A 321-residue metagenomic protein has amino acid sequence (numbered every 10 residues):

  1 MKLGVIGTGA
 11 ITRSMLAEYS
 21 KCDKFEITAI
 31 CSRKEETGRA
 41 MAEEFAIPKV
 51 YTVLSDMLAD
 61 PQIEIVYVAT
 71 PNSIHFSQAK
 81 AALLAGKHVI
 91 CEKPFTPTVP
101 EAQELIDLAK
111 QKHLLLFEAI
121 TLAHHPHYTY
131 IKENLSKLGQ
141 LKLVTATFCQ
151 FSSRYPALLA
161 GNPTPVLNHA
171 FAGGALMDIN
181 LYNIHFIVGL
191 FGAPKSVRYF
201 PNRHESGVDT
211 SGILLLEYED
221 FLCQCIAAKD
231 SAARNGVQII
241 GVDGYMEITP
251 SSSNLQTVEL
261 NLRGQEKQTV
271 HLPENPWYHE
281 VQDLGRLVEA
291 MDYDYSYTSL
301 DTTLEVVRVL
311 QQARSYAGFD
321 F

Functional and structural regions predicted by a protein language model:
M1-F45, F319-D320: N-terminal Rossmann-like dinucleotide-binding module
M15, F45-L108: Beta-loop-alpha module in the N-terminal Rossmann-like domain of NAD(P)-dependent dehydrogenases, especially those
Y51, C91, L116-E118, I248: Hydrophobic residues in well-ordered beta-strands that form the structural core
I65-Y67, Q103, R286-F321: C-terminal helix-rich "cap/oligomerization" subdomain common to oxidoreductases
Q103-T121, Q140-L143: Rossmann-fold dehydrogenase core element
A123-K195: Predominantly a Rossmann-like dinucleotide-binding segment in NAD(P)-dependent oxidoreductases
N183-S253, T257, Q282-M291: Contiguous beta-strand/loop segments that form the cofactor/metal-binding neighborhood of enzyme cores
H271-Q282, T298: Active-site loop of classical SDR/Rossmann-like NAD(P)-dependent oxidoreductases, centered on the catalytic Tyr-X3-Lys
